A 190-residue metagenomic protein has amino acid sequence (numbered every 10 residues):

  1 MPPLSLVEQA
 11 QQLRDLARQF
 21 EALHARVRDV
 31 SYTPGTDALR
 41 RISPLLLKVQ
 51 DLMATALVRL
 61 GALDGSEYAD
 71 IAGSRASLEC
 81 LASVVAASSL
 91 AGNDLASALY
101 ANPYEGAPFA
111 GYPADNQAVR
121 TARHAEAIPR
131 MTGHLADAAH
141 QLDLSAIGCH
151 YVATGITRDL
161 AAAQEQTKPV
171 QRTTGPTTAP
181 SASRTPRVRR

Functional and structural regions predicted by a protein language model:
M1, R28-D37, G61-A76, A118-P129: Short, charged/polar, low-complexity loop and linker segments that flank or interrupt alpha-helical bundles
M1-M53: Leu/Val/Ala/Ile-rich N-terminal alpha-helices, chiefly Sec-type signal peptides and the beginnings
M1-R18, I147-R190: Terminal, compositionally biased segments
P3-L6, L39, L46, I71-S74 (+4 more regions): Short, charged/polar micro-motifs that form catalytic or ligand-binding hotspots
L23-R26, V30-T33, L63-S66, A101 (+3 more regions): Surface-exposed polar/charged interaction patches
D51, A69-A72, S181: Residue-level signal for the start and early helices of compact helical domains
D51-V58, S97-A98: Conserved alpha-helical segments that form or flank metal/cofactor-binding pockets of metalloenzymes
L78-C80, V85-A87, G92-T173: Amphipathic alpha-helical coiled-coil/helical-stalk segments
